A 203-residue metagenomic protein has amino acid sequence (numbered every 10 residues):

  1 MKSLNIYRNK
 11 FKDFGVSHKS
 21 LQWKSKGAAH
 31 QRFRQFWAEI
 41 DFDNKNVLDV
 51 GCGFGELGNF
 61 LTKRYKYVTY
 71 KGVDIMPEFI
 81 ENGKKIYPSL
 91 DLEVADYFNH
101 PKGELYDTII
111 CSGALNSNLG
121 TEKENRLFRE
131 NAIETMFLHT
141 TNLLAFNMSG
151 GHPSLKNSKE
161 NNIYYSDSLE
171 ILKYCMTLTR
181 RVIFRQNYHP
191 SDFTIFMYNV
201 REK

Functional and structural regions predicted by a protein language model:
M1-S17: N-terminal, positively charged/glycine-rich alpha-helical extensions of SAM-dependent methyltransferases
G27-D43: Conserved alpha-helix/loop element of class I SAM-dependent methyltransferases that forms part of the SAM/SAH-binding
N44-G53: Conserved class I S-adenosyl-L-methionine
F54-Y65: Conserved SAM-binding loop of SAM-dependent methyltransferases across substrates and taxa, primarily the Class I
M76: Conserved SAM/SAH-binding beta-strand->alpha-helix loop
G83-K84: Conserved SAM-binding loop
P88-F98: Conserved SAM-binding strand-loop segment of SAM-dependent methyltransferases
T140-M148: Conserved beta-strand signature within the Rossmann-like core of class I S-adenosyl-L-methionine
